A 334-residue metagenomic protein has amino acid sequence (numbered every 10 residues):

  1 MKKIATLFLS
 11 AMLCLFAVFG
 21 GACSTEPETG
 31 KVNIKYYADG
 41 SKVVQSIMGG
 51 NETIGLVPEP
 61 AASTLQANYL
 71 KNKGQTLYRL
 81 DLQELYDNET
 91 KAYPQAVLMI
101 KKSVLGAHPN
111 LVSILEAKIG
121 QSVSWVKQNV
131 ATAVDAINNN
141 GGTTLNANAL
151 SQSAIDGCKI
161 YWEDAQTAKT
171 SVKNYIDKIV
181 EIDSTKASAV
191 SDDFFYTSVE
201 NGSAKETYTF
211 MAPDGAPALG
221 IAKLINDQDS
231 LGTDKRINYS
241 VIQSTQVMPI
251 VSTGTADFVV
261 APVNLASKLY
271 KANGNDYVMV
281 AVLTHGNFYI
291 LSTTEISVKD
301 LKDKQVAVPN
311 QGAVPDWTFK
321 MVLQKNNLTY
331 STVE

Functional and structural regions predicted by a protein language model:
M1-G30, L115, I119, A266 (+1 more regions): Gram-positive cell-envelope targeting signals
K2-K3, F19-P27, A149-S240: N-terminal hydrophobic or amphipathic helices and topogenic motifs
S24-Y36, N51-E59, T76-Q83, A204-E334: Short, glycine-/small- and polar/acidic-enriched structural segments that line small-molecule recognition paths
Y36-G40, G55-P58, N88-Y93, L105-H108 (+10 more regions): Solvent-exposed, acidic/flexible segments
G40-A136, V263-L265, N273, T332-E334: Pocket-lining segment of extracytoplasmic ligand-binding domains
S41, Q45, G49, S63 (+12 more regions): Solvent-exposed, polar/charged alpha-helical surfaces in well-ordered, non-transmembrane soluble domains, broadly
A92-L111, Y161-D164, L224-I225, N287-S297: A bilobed periplasmic-binding-protein/Venus flytrap-type ligand-binding module shared by bacterial periplasmic
L105-I182: Secondary-structure end/capping motifs
